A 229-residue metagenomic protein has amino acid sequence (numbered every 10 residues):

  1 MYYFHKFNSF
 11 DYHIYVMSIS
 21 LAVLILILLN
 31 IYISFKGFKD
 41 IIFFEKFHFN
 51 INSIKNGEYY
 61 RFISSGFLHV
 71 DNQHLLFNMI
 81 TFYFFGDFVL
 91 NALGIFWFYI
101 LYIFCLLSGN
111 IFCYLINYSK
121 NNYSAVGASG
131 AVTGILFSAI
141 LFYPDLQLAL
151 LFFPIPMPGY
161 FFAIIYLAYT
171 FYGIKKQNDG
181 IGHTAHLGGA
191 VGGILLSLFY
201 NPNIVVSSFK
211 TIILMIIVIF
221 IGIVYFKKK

Functional and structural regions predicted by a protein language model:
Y2-K229: A detector for small-residue-rich transmembrane helices and their helix-helix packing motifs
